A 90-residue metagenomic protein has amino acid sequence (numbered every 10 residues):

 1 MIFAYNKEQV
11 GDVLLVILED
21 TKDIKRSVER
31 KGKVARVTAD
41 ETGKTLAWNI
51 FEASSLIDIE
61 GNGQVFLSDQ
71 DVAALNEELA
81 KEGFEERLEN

Functional and structural regions predicted by a protein language model:
M1-N90: Small, basic N-terminal interaction modules of short regulatory proteins
